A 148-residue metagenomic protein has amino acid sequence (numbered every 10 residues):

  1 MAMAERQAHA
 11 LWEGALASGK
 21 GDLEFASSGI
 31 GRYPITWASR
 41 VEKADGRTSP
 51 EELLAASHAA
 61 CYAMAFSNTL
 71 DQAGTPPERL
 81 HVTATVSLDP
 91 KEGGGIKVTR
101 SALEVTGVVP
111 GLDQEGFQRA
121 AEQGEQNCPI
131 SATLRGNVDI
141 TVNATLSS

Functional and structural regions predicted by a protein language model:
M1-A56, A60-S148: Extended beta-strand/beta-hairpin segments
